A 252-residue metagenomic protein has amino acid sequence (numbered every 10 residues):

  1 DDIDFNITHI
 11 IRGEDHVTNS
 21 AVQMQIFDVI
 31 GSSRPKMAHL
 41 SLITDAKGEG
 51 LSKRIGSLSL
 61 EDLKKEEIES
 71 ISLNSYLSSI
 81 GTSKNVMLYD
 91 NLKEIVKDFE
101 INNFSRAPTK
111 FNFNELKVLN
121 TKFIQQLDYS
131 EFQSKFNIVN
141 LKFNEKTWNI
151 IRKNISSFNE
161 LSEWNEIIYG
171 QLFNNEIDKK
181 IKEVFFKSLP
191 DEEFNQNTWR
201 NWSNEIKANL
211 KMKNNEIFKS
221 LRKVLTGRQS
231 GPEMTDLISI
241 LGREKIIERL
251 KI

Functional and structural regions predicted by a protein language model:
I3-F5, R12-I252: Conserved nucleotide- and phosphate/pyrophosphate-binding catalytic cores in adenylate/nucleotidyl-handling enzymes
